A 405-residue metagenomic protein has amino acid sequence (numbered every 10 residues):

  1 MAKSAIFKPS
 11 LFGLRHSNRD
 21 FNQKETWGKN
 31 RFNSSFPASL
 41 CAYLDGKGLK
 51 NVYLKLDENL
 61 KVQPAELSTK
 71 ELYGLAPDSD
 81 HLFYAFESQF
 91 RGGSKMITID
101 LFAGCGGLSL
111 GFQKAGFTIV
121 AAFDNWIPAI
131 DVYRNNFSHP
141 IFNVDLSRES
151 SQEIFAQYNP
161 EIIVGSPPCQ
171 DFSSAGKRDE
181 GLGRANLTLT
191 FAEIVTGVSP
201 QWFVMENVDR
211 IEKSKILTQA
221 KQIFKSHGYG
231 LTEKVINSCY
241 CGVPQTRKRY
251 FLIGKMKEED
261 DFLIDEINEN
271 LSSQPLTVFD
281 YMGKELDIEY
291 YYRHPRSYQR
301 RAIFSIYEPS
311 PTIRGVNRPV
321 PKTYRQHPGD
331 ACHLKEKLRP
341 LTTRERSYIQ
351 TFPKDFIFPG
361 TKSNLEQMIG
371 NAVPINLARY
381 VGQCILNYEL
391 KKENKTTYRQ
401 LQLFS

Functional and structural regions predicted by a protein language model:
S4-P77, A85-F86, D287-S405: C-terminal target-recognition/interaction regions appended to catalytic cores
E71-L75, S79-S199, D209-K213: Core alpha/beta nucleotide-donor-binding catalytic domains of modification enzymes
H139-P140, Q201, E259, F356: Secondary-structure boundary/capping positions in well-ordered alpha/beta enzyme cores
V144, K234-I236, T361: Conserved beta-strand termini and adjacent loop/short-helix elements that scaffold enzyme active sites in alpha/beta
E149-I162, C169-T312, V316, D330: Class I S-adenosyl-L-methionine
